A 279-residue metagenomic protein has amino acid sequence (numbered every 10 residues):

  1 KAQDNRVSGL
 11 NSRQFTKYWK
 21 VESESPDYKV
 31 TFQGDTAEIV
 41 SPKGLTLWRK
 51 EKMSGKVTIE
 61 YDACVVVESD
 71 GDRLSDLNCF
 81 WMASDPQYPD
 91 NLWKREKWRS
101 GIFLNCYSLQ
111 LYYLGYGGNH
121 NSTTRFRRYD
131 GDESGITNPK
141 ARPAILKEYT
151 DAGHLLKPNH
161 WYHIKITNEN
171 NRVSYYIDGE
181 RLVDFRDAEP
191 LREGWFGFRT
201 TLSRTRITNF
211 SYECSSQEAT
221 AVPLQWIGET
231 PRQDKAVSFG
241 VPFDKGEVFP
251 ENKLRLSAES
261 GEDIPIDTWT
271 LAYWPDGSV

Functional and structural regions predicted by a protein language model:
A2-Q217: Extracellular glycan-recognition regions
E218-V279: Alpha-mannosidase-like glycoside hydrolase catalytic domains involved in N-glycan trimming, generalizing to other
